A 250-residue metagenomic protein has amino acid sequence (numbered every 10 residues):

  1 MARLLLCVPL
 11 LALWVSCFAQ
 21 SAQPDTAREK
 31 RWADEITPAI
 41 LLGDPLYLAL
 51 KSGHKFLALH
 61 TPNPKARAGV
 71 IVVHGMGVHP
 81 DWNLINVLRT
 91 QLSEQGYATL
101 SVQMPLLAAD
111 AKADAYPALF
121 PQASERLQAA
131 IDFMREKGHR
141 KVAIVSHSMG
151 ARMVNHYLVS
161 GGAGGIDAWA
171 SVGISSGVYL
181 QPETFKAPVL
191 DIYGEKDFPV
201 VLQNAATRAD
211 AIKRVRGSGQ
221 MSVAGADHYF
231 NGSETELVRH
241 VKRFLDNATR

Functional and structural regions predicted by a protein language model:
A19-A49, H54-L59: An N-terminal hydrophobic leader/cap segment in hydrolases
T37, L46, H54-L57, P62-R135: Serine-hydrolase catalytic machinery in alpha/beta-hydrolase-like enzymes
I85, A187, F198-A211: Short alpha-helix in the alpha/beta-hydrolase fold that links the catalytic acid
V145-V154: Gly/Ala-rich beta-loop-alpha elbow adjacent to hydrolase catalytic centers
A163-S176: A conserved short beta-strand
F185, D191-Y193: Short beta-strand/loop motif that positions the catalytic acidic residue of the alpha/beta-hydrolase fold
A211-F230: Catalytic histidine neighborhood in serine/cysteine hydrolases with alpha/beta-hydrolase-type architecture
N231-R243: Post-His helix in hydrolase/transferase enzymes
